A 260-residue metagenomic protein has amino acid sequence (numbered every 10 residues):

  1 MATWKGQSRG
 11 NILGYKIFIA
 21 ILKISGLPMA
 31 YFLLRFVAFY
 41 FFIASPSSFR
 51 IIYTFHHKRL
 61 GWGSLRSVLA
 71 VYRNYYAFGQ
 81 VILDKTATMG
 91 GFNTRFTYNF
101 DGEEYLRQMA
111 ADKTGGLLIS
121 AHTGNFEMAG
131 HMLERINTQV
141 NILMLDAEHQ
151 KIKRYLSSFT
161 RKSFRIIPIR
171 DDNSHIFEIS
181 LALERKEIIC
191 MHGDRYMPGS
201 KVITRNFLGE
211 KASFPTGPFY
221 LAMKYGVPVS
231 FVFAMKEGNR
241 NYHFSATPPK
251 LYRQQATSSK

Functional and structural regions predicted by a protein language model:
M1-S120, K153-Y155, K162: Membrane-anchoring hydrophobic helices of lipid-metabolizing enzymes
V81, K85-K260: Soluble catalytic domains of membrane acyltransferases
